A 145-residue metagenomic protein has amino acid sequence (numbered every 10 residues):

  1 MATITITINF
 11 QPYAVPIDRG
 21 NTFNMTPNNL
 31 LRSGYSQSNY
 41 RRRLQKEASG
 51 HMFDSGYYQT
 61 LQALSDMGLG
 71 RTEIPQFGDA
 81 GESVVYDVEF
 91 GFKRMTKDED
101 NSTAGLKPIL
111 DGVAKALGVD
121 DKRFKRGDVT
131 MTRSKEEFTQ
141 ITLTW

Functional and structural regions predicted by a protein language model:
M1-W145: Catalytic phosphate/metal-binding cores of nucleic-acid and nucleotide-processing enzymes, i.e., regions that mediate
